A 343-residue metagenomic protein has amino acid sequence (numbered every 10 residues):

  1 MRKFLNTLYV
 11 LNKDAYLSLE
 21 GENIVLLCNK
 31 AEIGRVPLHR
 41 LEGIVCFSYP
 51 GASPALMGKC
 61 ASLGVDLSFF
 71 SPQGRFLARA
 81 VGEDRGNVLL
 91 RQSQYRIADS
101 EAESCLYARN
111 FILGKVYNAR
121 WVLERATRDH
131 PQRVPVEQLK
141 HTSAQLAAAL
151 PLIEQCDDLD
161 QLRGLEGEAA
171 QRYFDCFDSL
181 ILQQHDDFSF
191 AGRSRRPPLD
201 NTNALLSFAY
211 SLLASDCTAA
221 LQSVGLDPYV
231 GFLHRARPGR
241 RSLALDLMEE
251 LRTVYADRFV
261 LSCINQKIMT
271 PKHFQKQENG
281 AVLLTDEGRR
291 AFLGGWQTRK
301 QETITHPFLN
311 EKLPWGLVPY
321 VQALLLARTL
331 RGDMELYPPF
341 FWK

Functional and structural regions predicted by a protein language model:
M1-E20, N29, R35, N87-Y229 (+1 more regions): Active-site helix-to-loop segments that bind/position phosphate- or nucleotide-bearing substrates and donors across
D14, I33-G34, Y49, A55-M57: Catalytic micro-motifs at enzyme active sites that drive phosphoryl/nucleotidyl and oxygen chemistry
E22-I24, A31, P50-A52, G74 (+1 more regions): Short, glycine-/Ser/Thr-/acidic-enriched flexible segments
V25, I44-F47, V65-S71: Short hydrophobic alpha-helical runs that function as membrane-insertion/retention elements
L38-A52: Extracellular/luminal Protease-associated
E42, P54, G58, S211: Short alpha-helical basic/polar micro-motif
A52-P54, G58-N110, R120: Phosphate- and other anionic-substrate recognition elements at nucleic-acid/protein interfaces
